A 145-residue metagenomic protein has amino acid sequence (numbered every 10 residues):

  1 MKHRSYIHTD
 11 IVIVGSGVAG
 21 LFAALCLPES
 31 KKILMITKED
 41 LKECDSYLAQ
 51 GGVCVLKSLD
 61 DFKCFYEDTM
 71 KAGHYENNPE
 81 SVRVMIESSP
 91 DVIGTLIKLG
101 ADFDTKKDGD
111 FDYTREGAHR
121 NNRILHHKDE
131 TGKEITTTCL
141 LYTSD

Functional and structural regions predicted by a protein language model:
M1-Y6: A short, basic/flexible loop-to-alpha-helix module at the beginning of a structural domain
I11-L34: N-terminal Rossmann-like FAD-binding beta1-loop-alpha1 element of flavoenzymes
G17-V18, D40, E130: Residue-level detector of alpha-helix initiation sites
E29-Y47: Glycine-rich FAD pyrophosphate-binding loop
V55-M85: Glycine-rich active-site loop/strand segments that organize a redox cofactor
S81-E87, I124-T138: Short beta-strand to alpha-helix junction loop
K106-H127: Terminal amphipathic helices with adjacent charged low-complexity linkers/tails
Y142-D145: Conserved small/polar residues in nucleotide/adenosyl-binding loops
